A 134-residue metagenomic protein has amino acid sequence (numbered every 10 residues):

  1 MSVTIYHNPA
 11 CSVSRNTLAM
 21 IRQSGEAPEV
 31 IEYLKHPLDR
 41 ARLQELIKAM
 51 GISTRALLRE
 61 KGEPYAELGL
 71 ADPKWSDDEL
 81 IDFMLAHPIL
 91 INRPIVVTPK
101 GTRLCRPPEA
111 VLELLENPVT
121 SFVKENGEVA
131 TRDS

Functional and structural regions predicted by a protein language model:
M1-S24, P28-Y33: Local sequence-structure signature of Cys/Sec-based thiol-disulfide redox active-site neighborhoods
Y33-S134: Thiol/selenol-based redox catalytic cores and closely related redox-interacting motifs
